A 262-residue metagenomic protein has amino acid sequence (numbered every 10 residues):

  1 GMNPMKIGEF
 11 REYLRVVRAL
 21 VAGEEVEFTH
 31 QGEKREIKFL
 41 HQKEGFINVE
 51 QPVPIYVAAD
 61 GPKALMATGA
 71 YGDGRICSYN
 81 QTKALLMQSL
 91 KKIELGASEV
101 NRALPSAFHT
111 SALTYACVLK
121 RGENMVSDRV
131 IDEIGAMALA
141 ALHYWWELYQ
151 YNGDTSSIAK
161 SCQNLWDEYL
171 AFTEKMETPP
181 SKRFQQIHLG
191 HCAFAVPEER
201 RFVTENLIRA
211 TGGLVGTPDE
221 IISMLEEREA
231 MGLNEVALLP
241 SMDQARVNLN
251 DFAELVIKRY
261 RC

Functional and structural regions predicted by a protein language model:
N3-F46, L95-E227: An alpha-helical appendage that flanks or caps ligand/catalytic pockets
Y13-V16, L20, F252-C262: Alpha-helix-loop-beta-strand connector modules within alpha/beta enzyme cores
A19, D73-G74: Well-ordered beta-strand positions
I55-A58, R75-C77, S106-Y115, V236-L238: Hydrophobic faces of well-ordered beta-strands that scaffold small-molecule active sites in alpha/beta enzyme cores
L65-G69, E226: Alpha-helical segments flanking ligand/cofactor-binding loops in enzyme cores
A70-Y71, M231-L233: Structural motif
G72, Y79-T82: Ligand/cofactor pocket segment of small-molecule handling proteins
Q81-G96, R246-N250: Active-site-adjacent beta->alpha loops and helix N-cap segments on the catalytic face of soluble alpha/beta enzymes
